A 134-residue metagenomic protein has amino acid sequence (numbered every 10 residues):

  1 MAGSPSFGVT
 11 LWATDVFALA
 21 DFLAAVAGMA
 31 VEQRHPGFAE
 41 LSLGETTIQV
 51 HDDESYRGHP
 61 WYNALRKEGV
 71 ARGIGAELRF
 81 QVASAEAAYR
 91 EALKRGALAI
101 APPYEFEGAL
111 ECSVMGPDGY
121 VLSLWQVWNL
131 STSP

Functional and structural regions predicted by a protein language model:
M1-G8, D21, M29-F80, A87-M115 (+1 more regions): Vicinal oxygen chelate
L11-T14, F80-V82: Short beta-strand-to-loop capping motifs
P117-L122: Short, glycine-anchored, charge-dense loop/turn motifs used at functional sites
